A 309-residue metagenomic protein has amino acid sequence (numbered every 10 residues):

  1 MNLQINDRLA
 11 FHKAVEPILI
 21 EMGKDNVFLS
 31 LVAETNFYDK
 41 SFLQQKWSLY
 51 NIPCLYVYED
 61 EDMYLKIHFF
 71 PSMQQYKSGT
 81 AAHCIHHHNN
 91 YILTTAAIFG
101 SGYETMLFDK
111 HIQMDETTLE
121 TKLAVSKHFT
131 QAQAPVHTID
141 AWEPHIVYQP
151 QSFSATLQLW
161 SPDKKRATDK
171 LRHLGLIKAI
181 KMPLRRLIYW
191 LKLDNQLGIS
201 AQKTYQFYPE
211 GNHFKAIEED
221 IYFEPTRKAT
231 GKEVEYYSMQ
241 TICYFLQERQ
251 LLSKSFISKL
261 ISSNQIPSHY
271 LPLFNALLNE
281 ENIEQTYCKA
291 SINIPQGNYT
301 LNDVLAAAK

Functional and structural regions predicted by a protein language model:
M1-P71: A short, N-terminal "cap"/entry segment at the start of jelly-roll beta-barrel domains of the cupin/DSBH fold
A10-P17, Q196, A201-Q206, E235-F245 (+1 more regions): Amphipathic alpha-helical elements of HEAT/ARM-like alpha-solenoid repeat scaffolds that form extended
I67-N90, T130, D140-A141: Conserved short histidine dyad/triad with adjacent acidic residue
N89-D109: Short, conserved beta-strand element in jelly-roll/cupin
T95, Q151-D169: A short hydrophobic beta-strand segment most commonly corresponding to one strand of the jelly-roll/cupin
T105-M106, I139, P144-P150, T156: Short beta-strand His + acidic residue motifs that chelate non-heme Fe in jelly-roll/DSBH and cupin folds
H111-P144: Short acidic-glycine-tyrosine-enriched beta hairpin
G211-K309: Long, compositionally biased intrinsically disordered regions
